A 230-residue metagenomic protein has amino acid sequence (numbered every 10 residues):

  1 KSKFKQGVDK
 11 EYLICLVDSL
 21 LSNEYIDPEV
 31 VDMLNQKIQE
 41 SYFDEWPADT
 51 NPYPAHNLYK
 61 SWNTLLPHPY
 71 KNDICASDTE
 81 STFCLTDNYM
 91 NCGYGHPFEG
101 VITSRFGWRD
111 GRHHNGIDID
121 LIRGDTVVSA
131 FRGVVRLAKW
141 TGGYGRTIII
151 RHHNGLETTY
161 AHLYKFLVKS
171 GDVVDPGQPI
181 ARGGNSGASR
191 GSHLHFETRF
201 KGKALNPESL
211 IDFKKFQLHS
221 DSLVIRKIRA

Functional and structural regions predicted by a protein language model:
K1-R105, L218-A230: Polar/charged, compositionally biased leader and regulatory segments
Y89-A230: Catalytic cores of peptidoglycan-degrading enzymes
